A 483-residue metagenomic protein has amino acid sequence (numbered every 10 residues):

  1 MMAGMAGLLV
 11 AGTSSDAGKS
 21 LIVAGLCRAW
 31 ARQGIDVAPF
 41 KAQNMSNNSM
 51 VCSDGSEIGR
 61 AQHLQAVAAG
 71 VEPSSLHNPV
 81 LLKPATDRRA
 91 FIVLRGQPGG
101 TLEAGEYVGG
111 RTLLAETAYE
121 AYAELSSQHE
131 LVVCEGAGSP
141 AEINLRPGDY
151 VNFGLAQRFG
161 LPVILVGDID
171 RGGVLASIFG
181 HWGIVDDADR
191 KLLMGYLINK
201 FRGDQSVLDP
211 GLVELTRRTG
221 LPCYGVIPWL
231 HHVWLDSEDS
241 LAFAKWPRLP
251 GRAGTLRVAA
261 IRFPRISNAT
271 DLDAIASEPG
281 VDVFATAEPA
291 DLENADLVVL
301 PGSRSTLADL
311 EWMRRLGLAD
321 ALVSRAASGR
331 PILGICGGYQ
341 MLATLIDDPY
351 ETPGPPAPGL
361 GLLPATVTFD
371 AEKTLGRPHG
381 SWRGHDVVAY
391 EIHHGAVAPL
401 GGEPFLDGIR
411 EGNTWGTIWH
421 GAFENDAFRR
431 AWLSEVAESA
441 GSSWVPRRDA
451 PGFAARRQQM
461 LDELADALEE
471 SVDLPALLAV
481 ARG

Functional and structural regions predicted by a protein language model:
M1-V323, P331, D348, A371 (+1 more regions): Flexible phosphate-sensing "switch/lid" loops adjacent to ATP/NTP-binding sites across phosphate-transfer
K191-L193, T344, A357: Core-facing hydrophobic residues within beta-strands of well-ordered domains
A327: Immediate flanking context of iron-sulfur cluster ligation sites
C336-G337: Catalytic nucleophile serine of serine hydrolases, specifically the conserved "nucleophile elbow" pentapeptide
Q340: Glycine-rich SAM-binding Motif I of class I
A343-Y350: Extracellular/periplasmic helix-exit of transmembrane alpha-helices
Y350-G376: Conserved P-loop NTPase catalytic core
